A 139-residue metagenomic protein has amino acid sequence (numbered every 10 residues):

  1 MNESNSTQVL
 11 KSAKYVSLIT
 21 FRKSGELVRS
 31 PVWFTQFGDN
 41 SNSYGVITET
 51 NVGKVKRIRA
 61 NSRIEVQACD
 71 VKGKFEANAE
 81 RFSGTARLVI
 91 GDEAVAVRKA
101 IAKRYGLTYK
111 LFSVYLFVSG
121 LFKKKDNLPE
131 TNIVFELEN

Functional and structural regions predicted by a protein language model:
M1-S17: Extreme N-terminal tail/first-helix region
N2-N5, R29-P31, N51-G53, S119-L121: A generic local structural motif
S6-T7, S43-T48, V52-R59: Covalent nucleotidyltransferase core used to form phosphodiester bonds in nucleic acids
T7-Q8, V28-S30, K72-A77: Short amphipathic alpha-helical segments, especially helix-boundary/capping motifs
A13-T50, V66-A68, A79-R81: Short beta-strand segments
N51-F117, E130-E138: Short, structured beta-strand-loop surface elements
F122-N127: Short, exposed beta-strand-loop hairpins at the edges of beta-sheets in extracellular/periplasmic proteins
